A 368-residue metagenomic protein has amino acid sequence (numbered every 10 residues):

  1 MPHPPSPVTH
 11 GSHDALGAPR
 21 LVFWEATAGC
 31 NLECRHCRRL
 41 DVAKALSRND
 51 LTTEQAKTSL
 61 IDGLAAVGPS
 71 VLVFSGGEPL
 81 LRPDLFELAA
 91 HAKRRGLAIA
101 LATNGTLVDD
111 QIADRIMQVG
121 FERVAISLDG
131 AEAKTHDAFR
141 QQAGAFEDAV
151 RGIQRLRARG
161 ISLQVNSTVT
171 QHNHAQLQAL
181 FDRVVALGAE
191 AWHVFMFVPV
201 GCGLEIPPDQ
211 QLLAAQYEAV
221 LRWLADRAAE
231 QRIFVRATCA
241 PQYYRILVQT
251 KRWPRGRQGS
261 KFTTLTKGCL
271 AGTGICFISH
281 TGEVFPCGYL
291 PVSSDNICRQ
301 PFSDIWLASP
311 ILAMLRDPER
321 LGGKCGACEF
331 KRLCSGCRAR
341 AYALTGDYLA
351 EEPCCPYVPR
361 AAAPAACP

Functional and structural regions predicted by a protein language model:
M1-F23, K261-T263: N-terminal [4Fe-4S]-dependent radical SAM core
A15-T53: Canonical Radical SAM [4Fe-4S] cluster-binding loop centered on the CxxxCxxC motif and its immediate flanking residues
E25-E33, E78, C325-A327, K331-R332: Cysteine-centered iron-sulfur cluster-binding motifs in ferredoxin-type domains/subunits of redox enzymes
T53-E78, R82-L213: Radical SAM/AdoMet-radical enzyme domain recognition
G160, A214-Q258, E283-S335, Y342: C-terminal accessory region of radical SAM enzymes
C269-T273: Short, small/polar residue-rich loop motifs at catalytic or cofactor-binding pockets
I278-S279: Short, acidic, Ser/Thr-enriched surface-loop or helix-capping motifs
L321-P368: Cysteine-cluster motifs in flexible loop/terminal segments that predominantly coordinate metals
